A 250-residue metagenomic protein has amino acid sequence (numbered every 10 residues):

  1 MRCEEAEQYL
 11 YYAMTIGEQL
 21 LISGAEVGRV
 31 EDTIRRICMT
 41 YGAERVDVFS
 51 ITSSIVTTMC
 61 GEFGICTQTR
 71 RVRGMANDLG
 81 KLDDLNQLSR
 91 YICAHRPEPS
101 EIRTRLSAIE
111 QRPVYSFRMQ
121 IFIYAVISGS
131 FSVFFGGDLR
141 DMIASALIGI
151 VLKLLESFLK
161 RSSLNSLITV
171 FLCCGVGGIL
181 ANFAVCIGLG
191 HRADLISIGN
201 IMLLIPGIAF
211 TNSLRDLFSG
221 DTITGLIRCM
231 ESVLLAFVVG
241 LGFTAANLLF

Functional and structural regions predicted by a protein language model:
M1-P97: Soluble N-terminal domains of membrane-associated systems
I22, M39-A43, R90, A94 (+7 more regions): Generic secondary-structure signature for well-ordered alpha-helical cores
G74-I127, S132-D141, R228-V239, N247: Alpha-helical transmembrane segments and their cytosolic membrane-interface
R105-I109, L152-S163, A209-I223: C-terminal ends of transmembrane helices
V114-I187: Core alpha-helical transmembrane segments of integral membrane proteins
V185-F250: Generic detector of multi-pass transmembrane helix bundles and their immediately adjacent loops in polytopic membrane
